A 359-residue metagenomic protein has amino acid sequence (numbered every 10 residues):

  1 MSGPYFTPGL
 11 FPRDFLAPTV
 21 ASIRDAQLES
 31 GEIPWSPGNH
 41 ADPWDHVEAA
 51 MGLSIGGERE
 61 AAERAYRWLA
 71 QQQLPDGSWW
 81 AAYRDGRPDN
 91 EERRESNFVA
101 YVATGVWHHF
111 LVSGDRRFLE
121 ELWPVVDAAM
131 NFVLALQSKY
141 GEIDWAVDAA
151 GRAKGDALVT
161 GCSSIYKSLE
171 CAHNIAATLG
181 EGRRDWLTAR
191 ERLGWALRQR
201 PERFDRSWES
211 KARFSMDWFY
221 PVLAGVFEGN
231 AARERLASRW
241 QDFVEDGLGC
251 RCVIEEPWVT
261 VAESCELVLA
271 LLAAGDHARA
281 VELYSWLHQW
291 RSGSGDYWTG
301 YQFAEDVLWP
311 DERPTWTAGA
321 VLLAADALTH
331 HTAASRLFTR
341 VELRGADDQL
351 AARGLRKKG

Functional and structural regions predicted by a protein language model:
M1-G9, V47-A61, Y101-F118, S163-E181 (+3 more regions): Well-ordered alpha-helical scaffold segments within catalytic/enzyme domains
S2-H40, E63-V99, W123, A128-D156 (+2 more regions): Extended glycan-interaction surfaces of carbohydrate-active proteins
A26, W35, N39-V47, M51 (+1 more regions): N-terminal beta1-alpha1-beta2 module of alpha/beta enzyme domains
P34-P37, R116-E120, G180-L187, V307: Short, surface-exposed loop/turn segments at secondary-structure junctions
E60-A61, F118-E121, V125, R184-D185 (+2 more regions): Alpha-helical positions within canonical tetratricopeptide repeat
V159-R203: Active-site neighborhood of glycoside hydrolase catalytic domains
